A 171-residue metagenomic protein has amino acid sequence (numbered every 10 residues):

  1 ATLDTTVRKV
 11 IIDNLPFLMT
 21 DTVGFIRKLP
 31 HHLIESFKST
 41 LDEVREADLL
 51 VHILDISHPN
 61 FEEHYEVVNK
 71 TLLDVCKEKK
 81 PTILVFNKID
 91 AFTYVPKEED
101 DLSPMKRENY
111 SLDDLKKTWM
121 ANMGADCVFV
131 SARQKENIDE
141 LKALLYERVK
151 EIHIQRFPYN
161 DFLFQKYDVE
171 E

Functional and structural regions predicted by a protein language model:
A1, P59, K70-E171: C-terminal-of-GTPase-core extension/linker across diverse P-loop GTPases
A1-T5, D13-K38, S57-H58: Switch II (G3) loop of P-loop NTPases
L3, D21, T40, V51 (+3 more regions): Conserved RecA-like P-loop NTPase ATPase core
K9: Conserved NTPase motor "head" modules and their coupling/switch loops across ABC/AAA+ ATPases, GTPases, and GHKL ATPases
I12-L15, R45-A47, K77-K80, M123-G124: Short loop/turn elements that form and flank the Walker-type P-loop nucleotide-binding site in RecA-like NTPase cores
M19, I53, V85: Generic enzyme active-site microenvironment
H32-E35, E63-E66, E140: Generic recognition of short, well-ordered alpha-helical segments
L33-H58, K70-K77: Inter-motif core of Ras-like GTPase G domains
